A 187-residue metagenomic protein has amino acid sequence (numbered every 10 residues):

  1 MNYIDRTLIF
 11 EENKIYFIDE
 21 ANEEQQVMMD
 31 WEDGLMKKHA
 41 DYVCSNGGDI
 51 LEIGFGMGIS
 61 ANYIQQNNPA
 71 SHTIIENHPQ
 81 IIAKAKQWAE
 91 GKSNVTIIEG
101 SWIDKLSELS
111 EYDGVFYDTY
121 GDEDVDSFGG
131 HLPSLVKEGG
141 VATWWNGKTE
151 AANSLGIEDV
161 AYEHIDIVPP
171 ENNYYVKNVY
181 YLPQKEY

Functional and structural regions predicted by a protein language model:
M1-G48: Class I SAM-dependent methyltransferase Rossmann-like catalytic core, especially the SAM/SAH-binding loop
N46-G56: Conserved class I S-adenosyl-L-methionine
M57-P69: Conserved SAM-binding loop of SAM-dependent methyltransferases across substrates and taxa, primarily the Class I
S71-E76: Conserved SAM-binding motif I beta-strand of class I
N77-L109: S-adenosyl-L-methionine
I81-K84, W88, E123-Y187: C-terminal substrate-binding/active-site "lid" region of AdoMet-derived donor-dependent transferases
Y112-D126: A short SAM/SAH-binding and catalytic strip from SAM-dependent methyltransferases
